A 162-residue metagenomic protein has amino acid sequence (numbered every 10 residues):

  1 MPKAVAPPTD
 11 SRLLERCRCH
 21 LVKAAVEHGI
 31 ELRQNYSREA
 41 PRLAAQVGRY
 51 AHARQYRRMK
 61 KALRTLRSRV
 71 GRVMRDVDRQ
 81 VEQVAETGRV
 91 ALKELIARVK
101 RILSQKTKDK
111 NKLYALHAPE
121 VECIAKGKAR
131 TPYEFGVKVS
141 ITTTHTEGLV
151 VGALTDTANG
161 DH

Functional and structural regions predicted by a protein language model:
M1-H162: Polybasic low-complexity intrinsically disordered regions
